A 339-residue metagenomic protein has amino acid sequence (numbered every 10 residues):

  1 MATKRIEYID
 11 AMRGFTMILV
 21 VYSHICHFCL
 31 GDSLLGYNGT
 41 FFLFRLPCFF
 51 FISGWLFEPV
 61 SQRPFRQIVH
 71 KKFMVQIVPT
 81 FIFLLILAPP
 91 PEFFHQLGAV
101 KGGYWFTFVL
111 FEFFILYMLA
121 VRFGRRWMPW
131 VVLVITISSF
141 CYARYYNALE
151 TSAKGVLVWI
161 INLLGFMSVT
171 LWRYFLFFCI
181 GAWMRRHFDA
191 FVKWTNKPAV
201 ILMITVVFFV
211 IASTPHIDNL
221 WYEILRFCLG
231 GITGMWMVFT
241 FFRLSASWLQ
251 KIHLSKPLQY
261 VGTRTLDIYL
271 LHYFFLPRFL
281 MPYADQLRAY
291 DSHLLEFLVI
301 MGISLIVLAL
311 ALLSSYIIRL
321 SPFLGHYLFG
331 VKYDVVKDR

Functional and structural regions predicted by a protein language model:
M1-R339: Alpha-helical transmembrane segments and their immediate juxtamembrane cytosolic regions
